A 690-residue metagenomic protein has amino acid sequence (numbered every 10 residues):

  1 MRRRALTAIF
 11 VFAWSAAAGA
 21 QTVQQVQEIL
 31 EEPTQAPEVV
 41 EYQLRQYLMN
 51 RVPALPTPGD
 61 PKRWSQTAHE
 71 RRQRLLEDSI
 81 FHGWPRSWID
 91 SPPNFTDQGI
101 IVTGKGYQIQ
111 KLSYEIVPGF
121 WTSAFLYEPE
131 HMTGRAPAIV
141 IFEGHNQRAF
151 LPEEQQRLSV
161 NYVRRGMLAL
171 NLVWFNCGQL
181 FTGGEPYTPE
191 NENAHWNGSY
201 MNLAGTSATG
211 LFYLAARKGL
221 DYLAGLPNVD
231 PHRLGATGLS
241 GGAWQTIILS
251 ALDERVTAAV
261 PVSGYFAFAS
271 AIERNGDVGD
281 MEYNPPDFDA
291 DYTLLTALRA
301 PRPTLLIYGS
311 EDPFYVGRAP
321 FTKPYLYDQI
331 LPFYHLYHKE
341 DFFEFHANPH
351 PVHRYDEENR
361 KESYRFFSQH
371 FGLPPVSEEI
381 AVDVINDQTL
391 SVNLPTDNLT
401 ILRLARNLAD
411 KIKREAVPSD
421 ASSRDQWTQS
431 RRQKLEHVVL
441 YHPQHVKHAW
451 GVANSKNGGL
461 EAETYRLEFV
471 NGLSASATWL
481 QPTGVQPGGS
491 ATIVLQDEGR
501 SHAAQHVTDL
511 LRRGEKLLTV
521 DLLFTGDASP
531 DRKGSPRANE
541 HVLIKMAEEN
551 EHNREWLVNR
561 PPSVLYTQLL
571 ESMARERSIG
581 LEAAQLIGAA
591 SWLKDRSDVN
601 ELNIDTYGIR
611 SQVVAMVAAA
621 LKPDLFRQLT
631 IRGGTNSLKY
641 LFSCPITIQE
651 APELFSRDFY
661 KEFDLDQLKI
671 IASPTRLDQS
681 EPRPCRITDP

Functional and structural regions predicted by a protein language model:
T7-A16: Bacterial N-terminal signal peptides
Q21-W121, A300, I307-T492, E498-K516 (+3 more regions): Alpha/beta-hydrolase-fold serine-hydrolase catalytic core, especially in secreted/extracellular enzymes
L126-E128, G134-G144, G488-D497: Short beta-strand element of the alpha/beta-hydrolase
H131-G134, Y187-L239, V256, R537-I609: Gly/Ser-rich "nucleophile elbow"/oxyanion-hole loop immediately N-terminal to the catalytic nucleophile in hydrolases
V140-E143, L172-W174, V262, L495-Q496 (+2 more regions): Alpha/beta-hydrolase
E153-L170, A503-T519: Short amphipathic alpha-helix adjacent to the substrate-entry channel of hydrolases
K218-F288, A589-K661: Primarily recognizes the serine-hydrolase "nucleophile elbow" in alpha/beta-hydrolase and SGNH/GDSL folds
W244, E282-L298, L331, E662-Q667: Alpha-helical scaffolding within the catalytic cores of extracellular/periplasmic polymer-degrading hydrolases
